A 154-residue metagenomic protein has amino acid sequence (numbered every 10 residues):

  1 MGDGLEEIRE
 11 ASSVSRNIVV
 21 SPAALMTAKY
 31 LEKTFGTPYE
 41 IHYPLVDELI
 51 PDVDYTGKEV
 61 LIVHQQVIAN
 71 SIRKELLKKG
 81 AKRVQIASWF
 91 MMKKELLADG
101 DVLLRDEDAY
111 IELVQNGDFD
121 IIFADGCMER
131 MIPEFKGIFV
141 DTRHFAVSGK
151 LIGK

Functional and structural regions predicted by a protein language model:
M1-K154: An N-terminal assembly and electron-transfer interface module characteristic of large anaerobic redox and radical
